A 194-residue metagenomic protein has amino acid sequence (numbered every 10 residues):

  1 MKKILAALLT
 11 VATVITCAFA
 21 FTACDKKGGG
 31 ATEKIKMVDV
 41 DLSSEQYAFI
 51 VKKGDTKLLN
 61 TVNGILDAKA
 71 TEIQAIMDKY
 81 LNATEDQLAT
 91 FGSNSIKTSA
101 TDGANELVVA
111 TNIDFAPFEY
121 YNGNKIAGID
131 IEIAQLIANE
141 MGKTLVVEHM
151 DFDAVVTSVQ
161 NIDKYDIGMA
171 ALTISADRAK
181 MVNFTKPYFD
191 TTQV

Functional and structural regions predicted by a protein language model:
M1-L8: Positively charged n-region of N-terminal signal peptides that target proteins for export
F19-A23: C-terminal motif of bacterial Sec signal peptides marking the signal peptidase cleavage site
D25-K27: Bacterial signal peptide processing site
T32-S43, Q135, N139, T144-V194: Acidic, polar ligand-binding/catalytic clefts
V40-Q87, I131-E140: Extended ligand-binding regions for polar small-molecule ligands
F49-K53, E106-I113, F184-V194: Hydrophobic/proline-rich hinge and linker segments of small-molecule sensing/allosteric domains, predominantly
D86-A89, A104-G128: Short glycine-rich His-centered loop
